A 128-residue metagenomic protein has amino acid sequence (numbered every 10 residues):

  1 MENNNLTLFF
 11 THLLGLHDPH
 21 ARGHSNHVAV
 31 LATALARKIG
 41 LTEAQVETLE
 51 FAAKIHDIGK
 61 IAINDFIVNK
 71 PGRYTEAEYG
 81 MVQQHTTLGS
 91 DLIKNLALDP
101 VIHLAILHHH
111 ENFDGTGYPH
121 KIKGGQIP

Functional and structural regions predicted by a protein language model:
N3-P128: Histidine- and acidic-residue-rich, metal-dependent catalytic cores
